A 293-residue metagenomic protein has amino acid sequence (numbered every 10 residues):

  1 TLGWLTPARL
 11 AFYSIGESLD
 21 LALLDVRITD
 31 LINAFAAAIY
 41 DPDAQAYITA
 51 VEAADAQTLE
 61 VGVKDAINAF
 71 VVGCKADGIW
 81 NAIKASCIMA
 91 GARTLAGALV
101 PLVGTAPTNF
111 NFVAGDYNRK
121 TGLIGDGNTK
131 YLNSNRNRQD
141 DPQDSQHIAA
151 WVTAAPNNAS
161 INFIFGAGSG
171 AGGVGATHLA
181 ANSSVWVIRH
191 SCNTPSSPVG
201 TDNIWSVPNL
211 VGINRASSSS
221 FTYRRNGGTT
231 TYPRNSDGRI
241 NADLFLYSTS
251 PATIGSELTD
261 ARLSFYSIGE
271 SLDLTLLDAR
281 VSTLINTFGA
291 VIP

Functional and structural regions predicted by a protein language model:
T1, D202-T222: Localized edge beta-strand/strand-to-loop motifs within extracellular or lumenal beta-rich domains
T1-T6, T231-R262: Flexible glycan-contacting loops in extracellular carbohydrate-active proteins
G3-D30, S256-G269, D273-L277, T283: C-terminal folded domains that constitute the principal catalytic or ligand-binding module of multi-domain proteins
F12-G16, I88, S145-T153, I164-G166 (+4 more regions): Residues within well-ordered beta-strands of beta-sheet-rich folds
S18-D25, I32, N81-K84, G91-R189 (+1 more regions): Extracellular glycan-recognition modules
T29-A106, D116, S264, S282-P293: GGW-centered surface loops in extracellular recognition modules
N182, R215-S219, N241: Residue-level recognition of beta-strand termini and adjacent short loop/turns
S184-L210: Short, aromatic/His-centered strand-loop micro-motif at the edge of beta-sheets
